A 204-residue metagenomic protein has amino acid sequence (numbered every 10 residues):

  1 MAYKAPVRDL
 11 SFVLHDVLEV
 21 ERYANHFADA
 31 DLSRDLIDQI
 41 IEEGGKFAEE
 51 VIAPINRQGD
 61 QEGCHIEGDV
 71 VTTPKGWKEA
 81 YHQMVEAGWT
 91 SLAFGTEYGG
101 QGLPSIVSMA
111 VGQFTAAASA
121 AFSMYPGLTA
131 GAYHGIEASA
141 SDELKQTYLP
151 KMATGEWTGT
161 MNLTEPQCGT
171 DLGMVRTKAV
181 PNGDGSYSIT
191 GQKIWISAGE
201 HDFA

Functional and structural regions predicted by a protein language model:
M1-S123, T147: Amphipathic, small/basic residue-rich leader segments at the start of a protein or domain
E19-V20, A117, H134-D142, T154 (+1 more regions): Short, well-ordered loop/turn and helix-capping segments at boundaries between secondary-structure elements and domains
C64, W77, Y125-T129, A140-G185 (+1 more regions): Internal maturation/activation junctions in enzymes
W89-L92, T158-T160, S186-Y187, A204: Structural motif
G102-V107, H134-A140, T170-V175, G199-D202: Short acidic, glycine/serine/threonine-rich loops at helix termini
S108-M109, G127-Y133: Short, conserved phosphate-binding/catalytic loop or strand-edge motifs used in phosphoryl-/nucleotidyl-transfer
S186, T190-A204: A short core secondary-structure module
